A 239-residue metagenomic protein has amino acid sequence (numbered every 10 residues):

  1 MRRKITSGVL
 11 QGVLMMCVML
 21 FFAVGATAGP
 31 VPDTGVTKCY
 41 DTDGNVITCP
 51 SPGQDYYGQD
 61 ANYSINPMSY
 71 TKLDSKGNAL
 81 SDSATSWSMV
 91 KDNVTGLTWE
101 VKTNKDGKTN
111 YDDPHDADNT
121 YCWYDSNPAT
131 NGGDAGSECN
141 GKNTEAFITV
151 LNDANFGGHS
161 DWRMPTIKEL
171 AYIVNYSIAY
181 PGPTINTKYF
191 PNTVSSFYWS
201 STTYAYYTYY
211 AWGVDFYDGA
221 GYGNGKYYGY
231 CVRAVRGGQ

Functional and structural regions predicted by a protein language model:
R2-L14: Bacterial N-terminal signal peptides that target proteins for export
Q11-A23: Bacterial N-terminal signal peptides
G25-R163, I167-Q239: Glycine-aromatic-enriched surface loops/turns that form tight recognition elements
